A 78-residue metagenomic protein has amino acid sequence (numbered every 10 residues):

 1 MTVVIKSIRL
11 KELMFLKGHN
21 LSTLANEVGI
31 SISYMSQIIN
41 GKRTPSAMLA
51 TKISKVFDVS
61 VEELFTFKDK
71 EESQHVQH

Functional and structural regions predicted by a protein language model:
M1-N20: A short, Lys/Arg-rich alpha-helix, primarily the initiator
V4, K55, F65-H78: Short, charged recognition helix plus adjacent turn of helix-turn-helix-like nucleic-acid-binding domains
L16, E27, V56: Residues within the alpha-helical elements of helix-turn-helix
L21, I32, A47-A50: Helix-turn-helix DNA-binding elements, focusing on the entry/boundary residues of the two helices that contact DNA
L24-A25, I53: Short alpha-helical "recognition helix" segments of helix-turn-helix
I30-T44: Recognition helix of helix-turn-helix/homeodomain-like DNA-binding domains that insert into the DNA major groove
L49-E63: DNA major-groove recognition helix of helix-turn-helix/homeodomain DNA-binding modules
